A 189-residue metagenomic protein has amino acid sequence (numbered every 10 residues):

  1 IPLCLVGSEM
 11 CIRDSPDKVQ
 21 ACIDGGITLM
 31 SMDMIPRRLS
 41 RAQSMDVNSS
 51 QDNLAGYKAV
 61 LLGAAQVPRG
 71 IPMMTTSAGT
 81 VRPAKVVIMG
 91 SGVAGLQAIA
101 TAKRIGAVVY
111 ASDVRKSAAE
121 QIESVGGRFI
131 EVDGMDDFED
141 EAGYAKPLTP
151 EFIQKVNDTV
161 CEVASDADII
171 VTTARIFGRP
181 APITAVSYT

Functional and structural regions predicted by a protein language model:
I1-G7, I12, Y188: Single conserved hydrophobic/aromatic residue that forms the stacking wall/gate of nucleotide- or nucleobase-binding
R13-K85: Glycine/serine-rich phosphate-binding loop and adjoining beta1-alpha1 elements at the start of nucleotide-handling
S15, D52-G56, V60, G95 (+3 more regions): Generic structural signal for well-ordered, non-membrane alpha-helical segments in soluble metabolic enzymes
V19, V60, A98-I99, A119 (+1 more regions): Generic hydrophobic/aromatic pocket-lining and core-packing "Φ" positions
C22, A102, V171: Residue-level signature of catalytic and energy-coupling elements of molecular machines, predominantly ATP/GTP-dependent
L29-M32, A111-D113, E131, T172-T173: General beta-strand structural signal in soluble alpha/beta enzymes
M74-T76, V81-T159: Glycine-rich phosphate/diphosphate-binding loop of Rossmann-like nucleotide-binding domains
E141-I169, A174-V186: A structured beta-alpha segment of the ubiquitous adenosine-cofactor-binding alpha/beta core
